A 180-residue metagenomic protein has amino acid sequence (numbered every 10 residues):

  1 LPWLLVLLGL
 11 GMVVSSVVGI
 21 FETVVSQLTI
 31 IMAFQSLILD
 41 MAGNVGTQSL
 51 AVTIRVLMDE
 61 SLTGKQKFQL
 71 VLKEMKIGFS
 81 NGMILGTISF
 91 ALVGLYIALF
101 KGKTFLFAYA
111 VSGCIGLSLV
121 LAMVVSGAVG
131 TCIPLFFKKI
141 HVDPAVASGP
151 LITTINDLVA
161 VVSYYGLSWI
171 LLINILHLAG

Functional and structural regions predicted by a protein language model:
P2-A128, C132-P144, T154-I155, L167-G180: Alpha-helical transmembrane segments and their membrane-interface boundaries that form or gate the permeation pathway
Y164: Short acidic, glycine/serine/threonine-rich loops at helix termini
